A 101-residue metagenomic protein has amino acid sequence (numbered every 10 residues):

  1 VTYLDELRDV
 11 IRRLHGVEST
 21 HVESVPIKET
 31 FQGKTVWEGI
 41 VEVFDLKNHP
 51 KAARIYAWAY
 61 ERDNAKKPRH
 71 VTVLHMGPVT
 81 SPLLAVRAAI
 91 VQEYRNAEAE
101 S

Functional and structural regions predicted by a protein language model:
V1-E6, A65-S101: Mixed-charge, Lys/Arg-enriched low-complexity segments
V1-S24, R95: N-terminal export/targeting and maturation segments
R8, R12, N48-K51, K66 (+1 more regions): Low-complexity, compositionally biased segments
T20-L84: Acidic, low-complexity, intrinsically disordered interaction modules
